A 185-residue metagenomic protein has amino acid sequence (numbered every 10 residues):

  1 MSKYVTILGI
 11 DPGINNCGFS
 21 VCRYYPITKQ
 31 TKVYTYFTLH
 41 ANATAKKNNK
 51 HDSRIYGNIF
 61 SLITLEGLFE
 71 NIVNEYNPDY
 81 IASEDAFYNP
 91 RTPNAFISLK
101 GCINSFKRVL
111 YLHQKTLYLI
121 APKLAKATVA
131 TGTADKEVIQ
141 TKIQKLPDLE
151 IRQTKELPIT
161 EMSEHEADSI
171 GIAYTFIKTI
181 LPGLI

Functional and structural regions predicted by a protein language model:
M1-I185: Phosphate- and other anionic-substrate recognition elements at nucleic-acid/protein interfaces
